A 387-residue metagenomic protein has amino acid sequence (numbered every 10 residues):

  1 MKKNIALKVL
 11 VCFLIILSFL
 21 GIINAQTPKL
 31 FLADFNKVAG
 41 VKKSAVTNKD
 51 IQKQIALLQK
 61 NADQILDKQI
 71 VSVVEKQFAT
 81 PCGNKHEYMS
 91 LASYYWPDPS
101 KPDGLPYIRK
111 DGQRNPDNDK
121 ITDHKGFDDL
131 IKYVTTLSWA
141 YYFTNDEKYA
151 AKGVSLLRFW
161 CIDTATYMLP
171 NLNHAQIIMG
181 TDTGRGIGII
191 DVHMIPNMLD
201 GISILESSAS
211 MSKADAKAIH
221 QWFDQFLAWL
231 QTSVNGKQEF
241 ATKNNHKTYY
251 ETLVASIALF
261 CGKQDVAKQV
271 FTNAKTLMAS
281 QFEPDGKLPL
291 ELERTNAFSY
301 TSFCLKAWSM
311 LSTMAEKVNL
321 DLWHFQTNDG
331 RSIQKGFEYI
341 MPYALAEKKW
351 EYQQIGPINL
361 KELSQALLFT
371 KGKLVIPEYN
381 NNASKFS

Functional and structural regions predicted by a protein language model:
M1-Q26: Bacterial Sec-dependent N-terminal signal peptides
A25-E239, T248, T272, E316-K317 (+1 more regions): Extracellular glycan-targeting catalytic surfaces
T232-Q238, T242, I257, C261-V266: Noncatalytic carbohydrate-binding groove/subsite architecture in carbohydrate-active enzymes
Y249-E351: Long, repeat-rich segments with strong aromatic
